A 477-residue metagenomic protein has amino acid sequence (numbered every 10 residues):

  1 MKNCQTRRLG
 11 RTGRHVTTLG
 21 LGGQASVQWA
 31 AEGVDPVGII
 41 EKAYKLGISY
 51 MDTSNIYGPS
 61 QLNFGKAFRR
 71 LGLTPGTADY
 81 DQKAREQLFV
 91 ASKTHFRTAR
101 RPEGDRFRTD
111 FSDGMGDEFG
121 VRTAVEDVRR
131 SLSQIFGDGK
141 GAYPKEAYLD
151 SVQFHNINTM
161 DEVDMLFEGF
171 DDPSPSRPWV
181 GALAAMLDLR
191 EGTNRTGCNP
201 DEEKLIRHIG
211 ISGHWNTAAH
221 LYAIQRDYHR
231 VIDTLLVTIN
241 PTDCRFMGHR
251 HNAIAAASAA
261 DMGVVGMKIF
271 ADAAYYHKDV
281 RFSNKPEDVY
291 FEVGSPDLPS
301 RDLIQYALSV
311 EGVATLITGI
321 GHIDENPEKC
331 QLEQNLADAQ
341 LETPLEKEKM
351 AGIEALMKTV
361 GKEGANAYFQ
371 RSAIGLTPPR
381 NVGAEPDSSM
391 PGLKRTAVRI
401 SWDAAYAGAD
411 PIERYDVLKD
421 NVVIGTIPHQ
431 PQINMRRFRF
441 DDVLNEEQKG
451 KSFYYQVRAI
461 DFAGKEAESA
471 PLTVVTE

Functional and structural regions predicted by a protein language model:
M1-F89, T98: N-terminal binding-site loop/beta-alpha segment at the start of enzyme catalytic domains that lines or forms
L9, L21, M51, F64 (+7 more regions): Conserved, mostly hydrophobic/aromatic
G22-V34, T94-F96, P102-E126, S212-W215 (+1 more regions): Active-site mouth loops of central-metabolism enzymes
V34, I39-Y44, I48-S49, F68-L71 (+5 more regions): Structured C-terminal cap/extension of enzyme domains
R108-P241, S258, M262-V265: Glycine/proline-rich, positively charged, aromatic-decorated active-site loop/lid region on the catalytic face
P391-G392, A404, R414-G450, F462-A470: Recognizes extended acidic, P/S/T-rich segments that occur within or adjacent to Ig-like beta-sandwich modules
